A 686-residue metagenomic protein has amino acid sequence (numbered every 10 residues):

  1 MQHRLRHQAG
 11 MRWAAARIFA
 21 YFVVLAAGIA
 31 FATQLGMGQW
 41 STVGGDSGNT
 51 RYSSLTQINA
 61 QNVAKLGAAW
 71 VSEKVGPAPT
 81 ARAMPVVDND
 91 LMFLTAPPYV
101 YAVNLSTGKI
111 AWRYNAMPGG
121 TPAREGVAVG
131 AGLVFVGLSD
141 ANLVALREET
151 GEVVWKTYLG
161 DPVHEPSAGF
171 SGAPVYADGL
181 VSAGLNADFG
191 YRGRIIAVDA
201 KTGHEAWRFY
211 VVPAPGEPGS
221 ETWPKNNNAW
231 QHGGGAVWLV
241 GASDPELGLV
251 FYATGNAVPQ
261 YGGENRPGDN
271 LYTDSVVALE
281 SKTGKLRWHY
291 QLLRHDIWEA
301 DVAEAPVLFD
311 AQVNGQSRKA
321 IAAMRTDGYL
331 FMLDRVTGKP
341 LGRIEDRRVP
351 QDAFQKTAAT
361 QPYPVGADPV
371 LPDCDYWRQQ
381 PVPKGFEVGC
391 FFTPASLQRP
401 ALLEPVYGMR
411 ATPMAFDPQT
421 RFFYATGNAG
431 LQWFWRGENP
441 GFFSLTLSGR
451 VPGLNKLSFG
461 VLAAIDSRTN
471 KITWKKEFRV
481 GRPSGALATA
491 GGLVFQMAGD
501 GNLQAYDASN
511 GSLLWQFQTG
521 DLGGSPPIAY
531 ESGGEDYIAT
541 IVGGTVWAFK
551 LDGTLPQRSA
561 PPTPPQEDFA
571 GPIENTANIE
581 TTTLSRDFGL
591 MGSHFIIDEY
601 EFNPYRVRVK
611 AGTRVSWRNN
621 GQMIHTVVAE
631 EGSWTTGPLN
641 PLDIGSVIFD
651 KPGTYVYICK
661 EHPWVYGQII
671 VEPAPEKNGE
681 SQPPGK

Functional and structural regions predicted by a protein language model:
T33-G76, T80, K109-A116, E152-D161 (+11 more regions): Aromatic (tryptophan-biased) beta-strands that constitute blades/sheets of beta-rich domains
W40-G44, A78-Y99, G120-N142, P166-R194 (+8 more regions): Repeat-blade elements of multi-bladed beta-propeller folds
N49, T56-G160, T489: N-terminal cofactor/phosphate-binding cores enriched in small/glycine residues, especially glycine-rich loops such as
R194-H204, D269-T283, G460-D466: Beta-propeller blade signature
V307-D352, G553: Phosphate/diphosphate-binding loops
N428, L454-S512: Loop/turn-rich, solvent-exposed surfaces of beta-rich toroidal or solenoidal domains
A570-K686: Extracytoplasmic copper-binding redox domains, predominantly the cupredoxin/blue-copper superfamily
